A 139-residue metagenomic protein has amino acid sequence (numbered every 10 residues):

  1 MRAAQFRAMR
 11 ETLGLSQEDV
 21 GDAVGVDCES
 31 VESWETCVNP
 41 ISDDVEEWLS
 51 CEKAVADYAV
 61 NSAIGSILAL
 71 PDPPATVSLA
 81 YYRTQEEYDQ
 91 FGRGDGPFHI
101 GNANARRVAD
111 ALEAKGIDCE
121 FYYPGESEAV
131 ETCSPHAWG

Functional and structural regions predicted by a protein language model:
M1-E11: A short, Lys/Arg-rich alpha-helix, primarily the initiator
Q5, S16, N104-R107: Short Gly/charged-rich anion-binding patches and loops
F6, Q17-G21, V31-W34: Conserved hydrophobic/aromatic packing and binding residues within compact polymer-binding modules
G25, I41-V60: DNA major-groove recognition helix of helix-turn-helix/homeodomain DNA-binding modules
G25-I41: Recognition helix of helix-turn-helix/homeodomain-like DNA-binding domains that insert into the DNA major groove
W34-E35, V45-E46, P135-A137: Short low-complexity, flexible loop/linker segments enriched in glycine and/or proline with clustered acidic
Y58-G139: Helix-turn-helix/homeodomain-like alpha-helical modules used for DNA recognition and transcription-factor dimerization
